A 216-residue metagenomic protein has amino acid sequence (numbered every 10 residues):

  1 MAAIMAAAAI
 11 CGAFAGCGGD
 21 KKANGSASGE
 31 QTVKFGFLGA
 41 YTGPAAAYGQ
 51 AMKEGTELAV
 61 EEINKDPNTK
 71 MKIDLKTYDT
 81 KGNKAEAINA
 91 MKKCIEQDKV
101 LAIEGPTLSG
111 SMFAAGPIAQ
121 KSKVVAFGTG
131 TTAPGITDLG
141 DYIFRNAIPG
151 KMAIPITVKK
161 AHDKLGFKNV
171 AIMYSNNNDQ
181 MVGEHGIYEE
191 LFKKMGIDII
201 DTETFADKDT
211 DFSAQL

Functional and structural regions predicted by a protein language model:
M1-K34, K65-T69: Short, low-complexity disordered leader/linker segments with a strong preference for bacterial N-terminal type II
M5, K72, K99, G166 (+1 more regions): Short loop/turn motifs at secondary-structure junctions
K21, Y48-M52, D66-T137, N146 (+1 more regions): Beta-alpha junction/loop-to-helix N-cap segments that form part of ligand/metal-binding clefts
N24, E30, K53-L75, K193-D198: Signal peptide-proximal N-terminal region of secreted/periplasmic/extracellular or secretory-lumen proteins
G29, V33-G55, I63, Y78-A85 (+2 more regions): Extracytoplasmic "Venus flytrap"
T42-A45, V60-P67, I95-D98, E104-T107 (+3 more regions): Sec/Tat-exported extracytoplasmic proteins
T56, A115, Y188: Aromatic/hydrophobic pocket-lining residues that form π-stacking "cages" and hydrophobic walls in ligand
I143-D207: An alpha-beta-alpha
